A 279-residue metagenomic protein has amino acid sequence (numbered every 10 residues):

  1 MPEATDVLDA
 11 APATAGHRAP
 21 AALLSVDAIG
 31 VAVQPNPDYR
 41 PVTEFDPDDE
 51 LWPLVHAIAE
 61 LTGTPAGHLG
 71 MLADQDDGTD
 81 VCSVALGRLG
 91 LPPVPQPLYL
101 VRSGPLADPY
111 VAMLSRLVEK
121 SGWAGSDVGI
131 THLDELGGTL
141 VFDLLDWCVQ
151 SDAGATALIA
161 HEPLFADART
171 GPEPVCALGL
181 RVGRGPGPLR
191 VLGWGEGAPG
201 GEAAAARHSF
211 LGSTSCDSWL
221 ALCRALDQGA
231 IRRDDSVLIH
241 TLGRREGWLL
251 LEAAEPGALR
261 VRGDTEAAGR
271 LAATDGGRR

Functional and structural regions predicted by a protein language model:
M1-P97, G122, G171-P172, L178-R279: Conserved "HGTGT" condensation-loop signature of ketosynthase/thiolase-family condensing enzymes that catalyze
G90-P93, W123, W147-A155: Secondary-structure boundary elements
P97-G104: Short glycine-rich or small-residue beta-strand-to-loop segments that form or flank ligand, phosphate, metal/Fe-S
V101, T156-P163, L238-L242: Short beta-strand segments
G104-L144, A203-A221: Conserved catalytic cysteine-centered active-site region of acyl-thioester-dependent Claisen-condensing enzymes
Y110-A112, F142, A168-G171, L249-L251: Short acidic, glycine/serine/threonine-rich loops at helix termini
T139-L144, I159-R181: Active-site glycine-rich loop that binds ribose-phosphate moieties when present
S151-A157, R232-V237: Noncatalytic modules at the cell exterior or secretory-pathway interfaces, chiefly beta-strand-rich lectin/adhesion
